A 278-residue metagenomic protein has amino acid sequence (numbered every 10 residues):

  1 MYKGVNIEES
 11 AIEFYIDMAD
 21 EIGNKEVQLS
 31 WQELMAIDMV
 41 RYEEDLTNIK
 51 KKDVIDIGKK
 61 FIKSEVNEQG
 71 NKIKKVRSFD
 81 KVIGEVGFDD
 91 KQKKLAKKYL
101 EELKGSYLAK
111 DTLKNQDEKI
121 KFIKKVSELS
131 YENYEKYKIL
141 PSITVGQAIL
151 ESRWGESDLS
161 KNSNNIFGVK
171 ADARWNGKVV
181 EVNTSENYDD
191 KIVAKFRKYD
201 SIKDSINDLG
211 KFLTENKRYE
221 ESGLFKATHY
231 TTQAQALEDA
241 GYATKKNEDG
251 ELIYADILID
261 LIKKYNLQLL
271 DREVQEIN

Functional and structural regions predicted by a protein language model:
M1-N278: Catalytic cores of secreted/periplasmic lytic hydrolases that degrade extracellular macromolecules
